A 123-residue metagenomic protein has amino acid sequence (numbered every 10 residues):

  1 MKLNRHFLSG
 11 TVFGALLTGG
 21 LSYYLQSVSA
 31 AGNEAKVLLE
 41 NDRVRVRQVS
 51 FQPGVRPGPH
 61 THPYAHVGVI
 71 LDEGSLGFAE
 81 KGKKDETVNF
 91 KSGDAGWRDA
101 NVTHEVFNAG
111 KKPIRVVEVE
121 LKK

Functional and structural regions predicted by a protein language model:
M1-L3: N-terminal secretory signal peptides that target proteins for export/translocation
H6, G10-Q26: Alpha-helical oligomerization interfaces
G32-P59, P63-G68, E118-V119: A short glycine-rich, His/Asp/Glu-containing loop-to-beta-strand
P57-P59, G77-F78, T103-G110: Short beta-strand His + acidic residue motifs that chelate non-heme Fe in jelly-roll/DSBH and cupin folds
P63-G82: Glycine- and acidic-residue-biased ligand/ion/polar-headgroup-sensing regions
K83-A100: Short acidic-glycine-tyrosine-enriched beta hairpin
N101-K122: Ligand-binding loop in jelly-roll beta-barrel domains
